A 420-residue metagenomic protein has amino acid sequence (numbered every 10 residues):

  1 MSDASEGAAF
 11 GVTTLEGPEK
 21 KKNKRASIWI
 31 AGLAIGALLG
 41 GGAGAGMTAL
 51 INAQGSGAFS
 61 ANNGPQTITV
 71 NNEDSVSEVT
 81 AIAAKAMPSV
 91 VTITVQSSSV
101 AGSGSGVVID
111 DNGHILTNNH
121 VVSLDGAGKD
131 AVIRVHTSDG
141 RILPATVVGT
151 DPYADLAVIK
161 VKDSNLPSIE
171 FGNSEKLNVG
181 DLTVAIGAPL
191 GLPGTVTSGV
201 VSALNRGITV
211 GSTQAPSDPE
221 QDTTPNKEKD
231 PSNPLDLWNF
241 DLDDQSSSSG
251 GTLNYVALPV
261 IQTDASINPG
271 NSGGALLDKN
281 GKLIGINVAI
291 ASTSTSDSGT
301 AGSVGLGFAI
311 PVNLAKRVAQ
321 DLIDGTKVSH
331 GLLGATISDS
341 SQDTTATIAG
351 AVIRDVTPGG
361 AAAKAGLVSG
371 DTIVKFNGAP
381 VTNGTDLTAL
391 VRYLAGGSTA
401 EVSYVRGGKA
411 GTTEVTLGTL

Functional and structural regions predicted by a protein language model:
M1-G57, A81, L143-T146, D181 (+6 more regions): C-terminal recognition in membrane/secretory proteostasis and scaffolding
R25-L33, E73-V79, T94-N112, L116 (+6 more regions): A conserved glycine-rich beta-strand in the N-terminal activation segment of trypsin-fold
A45-S105, A319-Q320: N-terminal activation segment of mature serine protease catalytic domains
I68-V70, V161, F171, P216-P234 (+1 more regions): C-terminal, low-ordered peptide segments at domain boundaries
T92, D110, L116, V184 (+4 more regions): Hydrophobic beta-strand signal
S97-G102, V121-D130, L166, I186-S198 (+3 more regions): Active-site loop architecture of trypsin-fold serine endopeptidases
S97-G104, D110-G194, L390, S398-S403 (+2 more regions): Conserved active-site neighborhood of the chymotrypsin/trypsin-like protease fold
I109-D111, L124, V148-T150, S174 (+10 more regions): Residue-level recognition of beta-strand microenvironments
